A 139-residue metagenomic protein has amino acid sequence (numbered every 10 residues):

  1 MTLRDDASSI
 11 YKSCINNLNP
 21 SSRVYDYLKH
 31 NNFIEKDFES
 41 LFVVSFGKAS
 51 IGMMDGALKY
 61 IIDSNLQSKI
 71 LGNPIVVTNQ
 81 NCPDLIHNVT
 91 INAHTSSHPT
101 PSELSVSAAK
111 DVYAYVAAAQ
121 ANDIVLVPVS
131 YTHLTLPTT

Functional and structural regions predicted by a protein language model:
M1-F33: N-terminal amphipathic/basic leader segments beginning at the initiator methionine
Y11-S22, I61, N65, V116-Q120: Structural signal for hydrophobic packing residues in well-ordered secondary-structure cores of soluble enzyme domains
F38-L41, S68-N73, H87-I91, A119-V125: Short coil/turn connectors at secondary-structure junctions
V43-M53: N-terminal low-complexity or amphipathic/hydrophobic leaders
V44-S45, I75-T78, L126-Y131: Short beta-strand segments
G56-N79: Active-site cofactor/substrate anionic-group-binding motifs, chiefly glycine- and Lys/Arg-rich phosphate-binding loops
N79-N122: Glycine-rich oxoanion-binding loops at beta->alpha junctions
T132-T138: Conserved small/polar residues in nucleotide/adenosyl-binding loops
